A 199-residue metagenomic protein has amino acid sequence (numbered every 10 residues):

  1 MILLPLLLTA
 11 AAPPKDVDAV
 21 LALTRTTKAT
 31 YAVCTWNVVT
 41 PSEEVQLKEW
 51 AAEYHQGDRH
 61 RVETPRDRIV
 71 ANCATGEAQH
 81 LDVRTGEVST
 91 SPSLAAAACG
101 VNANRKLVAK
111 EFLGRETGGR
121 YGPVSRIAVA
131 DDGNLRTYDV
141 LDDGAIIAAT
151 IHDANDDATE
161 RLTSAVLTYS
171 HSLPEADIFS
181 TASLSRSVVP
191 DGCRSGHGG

Functional and structural regions predicted by a protein language model:
L3-R59, T85, S183-G199: N-terminal leader/targeting segments and the immediate start of mature chains
P13-L23, G118-V124, A130-R136, D142-G199: Non-transmembrane domains of secretory- and envelope-associated proteins
R25-K28, W50-R61, A71-E77, R120-V124 (+2 more regions): Short, solvent-exposed coil/turn segments at beta-strand boundaries
N37-T40, N72, D82, V140-L141 (+1 more regions): Acidic/polar residues at beta-strand termini and the immediately following turn/coil
T40, E77-Q79, N104-L107, G198-G199: Secreted/processed peptides and extracellular or luminal domains of membrane proteins
S42-E44, R66-I69, D132-G133: Solvent-exposed loop/turn segments connecting transmembrane beta-strands in outer-membrane beta-barrel proteins
K48-N102, D156-T163: An acidic-aromatic
H80-L135: Surface-exposed, polar helix/loop patches in the mature regions of secreted/periplasmic/lumenal proteins that form
